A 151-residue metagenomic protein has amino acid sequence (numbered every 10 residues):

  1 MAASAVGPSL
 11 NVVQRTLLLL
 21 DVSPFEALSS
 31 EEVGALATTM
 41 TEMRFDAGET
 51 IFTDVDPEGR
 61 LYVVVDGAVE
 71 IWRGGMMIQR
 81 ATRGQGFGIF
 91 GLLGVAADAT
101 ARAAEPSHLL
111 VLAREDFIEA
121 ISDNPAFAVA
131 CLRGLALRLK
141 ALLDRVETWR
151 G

Functional and structural regions predicted by a protein language model:
M1-G151: Cytosolic regulatory regions built on CNB/CRP/Popeye-like sensor folds
